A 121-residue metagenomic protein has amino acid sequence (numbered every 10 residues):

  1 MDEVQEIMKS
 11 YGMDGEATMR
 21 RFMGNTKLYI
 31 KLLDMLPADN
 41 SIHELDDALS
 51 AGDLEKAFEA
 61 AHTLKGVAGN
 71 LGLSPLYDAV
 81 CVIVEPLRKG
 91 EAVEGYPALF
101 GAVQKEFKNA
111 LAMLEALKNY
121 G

Functional and structural regions predicted by a protein language model:
M1-E59, T63-G121: Two-component system phosphorelay core
